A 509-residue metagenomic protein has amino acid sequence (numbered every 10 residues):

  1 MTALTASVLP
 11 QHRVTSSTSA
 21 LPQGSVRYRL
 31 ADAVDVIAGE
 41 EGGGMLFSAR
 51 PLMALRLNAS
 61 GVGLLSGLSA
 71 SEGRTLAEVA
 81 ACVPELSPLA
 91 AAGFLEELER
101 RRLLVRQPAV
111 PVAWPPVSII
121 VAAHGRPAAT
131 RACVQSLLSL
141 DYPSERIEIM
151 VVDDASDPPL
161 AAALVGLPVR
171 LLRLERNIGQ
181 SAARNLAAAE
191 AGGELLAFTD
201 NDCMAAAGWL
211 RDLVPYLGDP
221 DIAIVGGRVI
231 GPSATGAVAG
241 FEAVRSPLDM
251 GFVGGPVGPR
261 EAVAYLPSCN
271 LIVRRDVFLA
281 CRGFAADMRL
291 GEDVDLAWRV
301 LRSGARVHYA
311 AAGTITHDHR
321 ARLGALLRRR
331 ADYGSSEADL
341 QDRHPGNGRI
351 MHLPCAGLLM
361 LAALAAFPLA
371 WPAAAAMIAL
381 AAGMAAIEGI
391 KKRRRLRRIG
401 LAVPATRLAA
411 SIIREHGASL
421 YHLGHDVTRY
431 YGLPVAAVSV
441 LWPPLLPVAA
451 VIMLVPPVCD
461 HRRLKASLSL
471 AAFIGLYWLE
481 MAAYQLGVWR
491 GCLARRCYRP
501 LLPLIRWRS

Functional and structural regions predicted by a protein language model:
M1-G67: Acidic, low-complexity/disordered tracts enriched in E/D and polar residues
R50-L64, A81-S136: N-proximal low-complexity "stem/linker" segments adjacent to membrane-targeting elements
Q135-R146: Short, acidic, metal-binding catalytic loop of nucleotide-sugar glycosyltransferases
D153-A161, R176, C203: A conserved acidic beta->alpha catalytic loop
L174-A191, N201, D212, F252-A264 (+1 more regions): Glycine-rich, basic loop-to-helix element that forms the pyrophosphate-binding segment of sugar-nucleotide handling
L196: Short aromatic/hydrophobic "clamp" motif used to bind/position activated sugar donors
G208-G240, D318: Conserved donor NDP-sugar-binding/catalytic core segment of glycosyltransferases
A310-A374, I390-L468, A472-E480, L486-R490 (+1 more regions): Active-site-adjacent helix/loop segment of glycosyltransferases that harbors family-specific signature motifs
